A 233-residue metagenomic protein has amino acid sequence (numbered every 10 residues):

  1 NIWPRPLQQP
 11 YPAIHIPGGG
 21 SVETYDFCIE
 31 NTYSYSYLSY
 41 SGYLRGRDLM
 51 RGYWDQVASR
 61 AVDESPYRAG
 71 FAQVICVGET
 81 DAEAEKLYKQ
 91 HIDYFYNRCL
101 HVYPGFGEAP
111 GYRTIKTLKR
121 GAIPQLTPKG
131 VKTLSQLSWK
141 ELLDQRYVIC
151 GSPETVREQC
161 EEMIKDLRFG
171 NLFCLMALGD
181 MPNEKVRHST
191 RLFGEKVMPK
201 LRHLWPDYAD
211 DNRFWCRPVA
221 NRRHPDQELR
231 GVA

Functional and structural regions predicted by a protein language model:
N1-W3, L44-F169, M198, R202-A233: An alpha-helical appendage that flanks or caps ligand/catalytic pockets
N1-Y11: Aromatic-rich, solvent-exposed beta-strand/loop patch
I14-P17, Y33-L38, Y67-V74, L172-C174: Hydrophobic faces of well-ordered beta-strands that scaffold small-molecule active sites in alpha/beta enzyme cores
G20-M50, W54: A conserved active-site cap/scaffold subdomain adjacent to cofactor or substrate pockets
Y40-Y43, C174-V186: Glycine-rich, proline-tolerant flexible connector loops at the mouths of alpha/beta enzymes
Q145-G151, D180-E184, H188: Short, contiguous acidic/charged loop-to-helix segments that flank catalytic cores in large enzymes
R191-G194: His/Asp/Glu-rich mid-to-C-terminal helical/loop segments that flank catalytic regions of hydrolases
